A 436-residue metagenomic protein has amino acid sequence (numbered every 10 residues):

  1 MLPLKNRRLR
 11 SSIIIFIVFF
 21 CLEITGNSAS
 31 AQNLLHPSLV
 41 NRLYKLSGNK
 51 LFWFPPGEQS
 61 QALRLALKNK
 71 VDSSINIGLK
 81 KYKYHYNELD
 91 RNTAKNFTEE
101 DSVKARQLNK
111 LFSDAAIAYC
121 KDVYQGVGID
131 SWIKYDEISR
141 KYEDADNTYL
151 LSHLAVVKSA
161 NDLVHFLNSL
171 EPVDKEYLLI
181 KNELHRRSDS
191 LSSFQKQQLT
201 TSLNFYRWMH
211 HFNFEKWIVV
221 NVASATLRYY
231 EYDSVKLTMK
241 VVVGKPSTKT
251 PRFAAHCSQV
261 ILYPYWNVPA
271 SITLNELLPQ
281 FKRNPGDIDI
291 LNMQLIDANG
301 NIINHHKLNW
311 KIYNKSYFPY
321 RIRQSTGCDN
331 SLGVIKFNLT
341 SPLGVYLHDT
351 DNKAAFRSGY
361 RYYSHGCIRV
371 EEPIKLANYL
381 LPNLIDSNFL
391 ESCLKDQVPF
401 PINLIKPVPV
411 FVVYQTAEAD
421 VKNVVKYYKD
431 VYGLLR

Functional and structural regions predicted by a protein language model:
M1-N33: Bacterial Sec-dependent N-terminal signal peptides
I13-I17, N41, L79, K429: Generic intrinsically disordered, low-complexity segments enriched for polar/acidic and small residues
C21-T25, E58, L89-R91, N182 (+1 more regions): Short linear sequence elements within intrinsically disordered, low-complexity coil regions
A31-L35, K45, K110, I117 (+3 more regions): Well-ordered beta-sheet/strand-loop patches within structured domains
Q32-S139: Cationic-aromatic interfacial patches
A145-S152: Long, highly charged low-complexity segments enriched in Glu/Asp and Lys/Arg with interspersed Ser/Thr
